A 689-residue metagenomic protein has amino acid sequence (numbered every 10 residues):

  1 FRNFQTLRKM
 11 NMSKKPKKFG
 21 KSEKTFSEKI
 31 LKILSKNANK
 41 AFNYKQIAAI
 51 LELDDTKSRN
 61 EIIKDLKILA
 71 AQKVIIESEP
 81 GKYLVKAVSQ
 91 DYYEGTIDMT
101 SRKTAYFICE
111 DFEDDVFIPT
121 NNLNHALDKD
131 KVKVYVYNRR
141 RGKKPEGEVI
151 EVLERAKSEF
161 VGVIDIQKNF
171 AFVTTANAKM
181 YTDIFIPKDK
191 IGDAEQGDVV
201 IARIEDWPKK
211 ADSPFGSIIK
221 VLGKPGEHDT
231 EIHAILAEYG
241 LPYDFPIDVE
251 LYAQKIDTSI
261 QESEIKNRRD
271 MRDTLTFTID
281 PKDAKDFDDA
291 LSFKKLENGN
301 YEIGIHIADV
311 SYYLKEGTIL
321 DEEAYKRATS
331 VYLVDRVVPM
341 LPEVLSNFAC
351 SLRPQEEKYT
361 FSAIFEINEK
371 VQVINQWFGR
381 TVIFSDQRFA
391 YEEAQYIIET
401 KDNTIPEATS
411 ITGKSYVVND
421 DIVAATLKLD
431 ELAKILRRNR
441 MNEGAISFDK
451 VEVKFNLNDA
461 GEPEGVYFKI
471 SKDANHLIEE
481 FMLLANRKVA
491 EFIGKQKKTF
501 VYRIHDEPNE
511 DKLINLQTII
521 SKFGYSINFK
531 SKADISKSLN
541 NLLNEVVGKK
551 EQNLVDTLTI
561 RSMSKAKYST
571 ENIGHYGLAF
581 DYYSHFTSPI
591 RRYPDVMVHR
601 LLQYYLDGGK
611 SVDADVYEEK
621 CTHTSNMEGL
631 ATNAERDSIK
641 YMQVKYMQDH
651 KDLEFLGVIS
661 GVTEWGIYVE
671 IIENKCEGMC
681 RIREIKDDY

Functional and structural regions predicted by a protein language model:
F1-F4: Aromatic (phenylalanine/tyrosine) cluster motif
R8-I307, S311-E356, D402, K645: Charge-lined substrate channels and their catalytic hotspots, especially those that engage the 3′ end of RNA
A49, I201, W207-P208, I232-A234 (+2 more regions): Electropositive polyanion-binding surfaces
